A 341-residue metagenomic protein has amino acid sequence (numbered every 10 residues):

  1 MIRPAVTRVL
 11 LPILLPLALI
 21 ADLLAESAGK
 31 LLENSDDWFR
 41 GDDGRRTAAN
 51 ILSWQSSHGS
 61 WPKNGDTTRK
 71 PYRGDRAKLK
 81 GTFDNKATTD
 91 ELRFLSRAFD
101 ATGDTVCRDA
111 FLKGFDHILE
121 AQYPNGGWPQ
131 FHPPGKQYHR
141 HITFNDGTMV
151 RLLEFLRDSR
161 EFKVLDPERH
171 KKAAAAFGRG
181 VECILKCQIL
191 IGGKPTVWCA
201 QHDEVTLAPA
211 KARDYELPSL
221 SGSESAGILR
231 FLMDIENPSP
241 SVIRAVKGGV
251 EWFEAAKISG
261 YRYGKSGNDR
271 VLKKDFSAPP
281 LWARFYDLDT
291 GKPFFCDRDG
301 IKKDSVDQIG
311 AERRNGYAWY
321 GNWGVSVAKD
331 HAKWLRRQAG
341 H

Functional and structural regions predicted by a protein language model:
M1-R8: N-terminal secretory signal peptides that target proteins for export/translocation
R8-D22: Bacterial N-terminal signal peptides
L23-T47, E154, D158-R179, V205-A212 (+2 more regions): Terminal, non-catalytic domain-edge segments
L32-R40, G74-T88, K136-M149, K211-E224 (+1 more regions): Solvent-exposed loop and edge beta-strand segments that line ligand/cofactor-binding and catalytic clefts
R45-D90, F94: N-terminal carbohydrate-binding/catalytic regions of secreted carbohydrate-active enzymes
R46-S60, A110-G127, A175-G193, A245-R262: Long, well-ordered core segments of solenoidal/helical folds
W61-K70, P124-K136, R140-T143, K194-E216: Intrinsic, low-complexity N-terminal interaction/targeting segments
R108, L112-F115, L119, K136-Q188 (+1 more regions): Eukaryote-skewed repeat-based solenoidal scaffolds used as protein-protein interaction platforms, primarily
